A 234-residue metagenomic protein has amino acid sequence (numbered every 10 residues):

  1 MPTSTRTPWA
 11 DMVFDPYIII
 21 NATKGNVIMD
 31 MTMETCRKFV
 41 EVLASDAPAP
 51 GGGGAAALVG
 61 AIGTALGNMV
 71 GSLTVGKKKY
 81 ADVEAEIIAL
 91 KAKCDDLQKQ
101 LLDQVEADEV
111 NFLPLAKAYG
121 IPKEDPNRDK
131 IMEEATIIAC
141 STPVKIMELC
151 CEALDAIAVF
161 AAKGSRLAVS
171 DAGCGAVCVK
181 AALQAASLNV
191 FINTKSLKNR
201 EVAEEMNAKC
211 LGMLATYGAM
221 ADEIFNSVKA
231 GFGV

Functional and structural regions predicted by a protein language model:
R6-I28: Short, Lys/Arg-enriched N-terminal segments with co-localized hydrophobic residues within the first ~10-30 amino acids
M31-P50: Short, hydrophobic/aliphatic alpha-helical segments
S45-N68, A168-A186: Conserved phosphate/anionic-ligand binding catalytic regions in large, soluble enzymes, centered on
V70, C94, Q98-V105, F112 (+7 more regions): A structural signal for well-ordered alpha-helices, especially hydrophobic packing surfaces of coiled-coils
K78-K117: A structural-propensity feature for long, helix-poor, extended segments
A107-Y119, A221-V234: Long, charge-rich low-complexity segments
D108-V177, A181, N193: Amphipathic alpha-helical interface segments
A153-A156, A168-S227, V234: Preference for long, well-ordered alpha-helical segments
